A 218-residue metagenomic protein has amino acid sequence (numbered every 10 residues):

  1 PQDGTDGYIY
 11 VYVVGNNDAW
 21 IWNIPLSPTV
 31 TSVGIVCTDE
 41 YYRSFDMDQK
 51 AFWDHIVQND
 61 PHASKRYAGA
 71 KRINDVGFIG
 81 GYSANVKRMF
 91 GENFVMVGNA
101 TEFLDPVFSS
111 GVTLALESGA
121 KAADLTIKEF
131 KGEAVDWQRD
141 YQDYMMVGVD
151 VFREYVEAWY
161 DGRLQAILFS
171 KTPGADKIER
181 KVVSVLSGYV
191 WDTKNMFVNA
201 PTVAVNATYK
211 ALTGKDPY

Functional and structural regions predicted by a protein language model:
P1-A63, A84: Conserved FAD-binding catalytic core of PHBH/FMO-like flavoproteins
P1-D3, H55-A70, A84-G91, D192-A204 (+1 more regions): Charged, low-complexity, helix/coiled-coil-prone segments
D3-N16, A84-G98, R153-I167, G174-L186: Short, Lys/Arg-enriched charge-dense amphipathic segments
V11, F103-V107, D150: Generic detector of short alpha-helix boundary/capping microenvironments and adjacent low-complexity segments
N17, T29, C37-E40, P61-R72 (+4 more regions): FAD-dependent flavoprotein oxygenase/oxidase catalytic domain
W20-W22, Y82, F108, W159-G162: Tryptophan-centered motif/residue detector
Y41-L125, K131-Q142: FAD/FMN-dependent oxidoreductases across multiple families
D124-Y218: C-terminal helical "tail/cap" subdomain of flavin- and related membrane-associated enzymes
